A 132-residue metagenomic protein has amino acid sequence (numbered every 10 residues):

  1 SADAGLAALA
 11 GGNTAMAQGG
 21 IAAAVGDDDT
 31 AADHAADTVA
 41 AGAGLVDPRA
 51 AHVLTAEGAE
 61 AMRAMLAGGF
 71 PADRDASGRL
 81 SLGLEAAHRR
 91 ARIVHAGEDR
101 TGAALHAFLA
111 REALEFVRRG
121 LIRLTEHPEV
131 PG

Functional and structural regions predicted by a protein language model:
S1-D3: N-terminal Rossmann-like FAD-binding beta1-loop-alpha1 element of flavoenzymes
G5-G132: Conserved N-terminal/central alpha/beta ligand/cofactor-binding core
